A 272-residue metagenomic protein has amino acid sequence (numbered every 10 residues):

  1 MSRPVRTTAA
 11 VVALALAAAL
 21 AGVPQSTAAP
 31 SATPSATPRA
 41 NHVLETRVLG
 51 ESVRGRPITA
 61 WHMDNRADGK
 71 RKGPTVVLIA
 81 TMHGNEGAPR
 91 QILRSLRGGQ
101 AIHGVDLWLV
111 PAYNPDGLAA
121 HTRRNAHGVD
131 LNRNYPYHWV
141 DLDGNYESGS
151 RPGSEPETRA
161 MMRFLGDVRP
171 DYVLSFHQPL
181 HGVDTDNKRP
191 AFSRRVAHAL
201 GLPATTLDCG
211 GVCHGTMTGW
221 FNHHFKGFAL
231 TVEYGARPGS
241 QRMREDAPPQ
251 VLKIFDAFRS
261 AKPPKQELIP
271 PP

Functional and structural regions predicted by a protein language model:
M1-S31: Secretory targeting and sorting signals
S26-A40, P271-P272: Composition-driven, intrinsically disordered low-complexity tracts enriched in small residues
N41-R47: Short, hydrophobic/aromatic-rich segments at coil-to-beta transitions
S52-V53, K70-M82, E86-L207, H223 (+1 more regions): Active-site/substrate-binding loop(s) of hydrolase catalytic cores
R54-M63: A short loop-to-beta-strand scaffold at the N-terminal edge of the catalytic core in hydrolase folds
M63-R66, F225: Active-site beta-strand termini and strand-to-loop segments that position acidic
T185, G211-P272: Active-site-adjacent mobile loop/cap segments within catalytic or ligand-binding domains
